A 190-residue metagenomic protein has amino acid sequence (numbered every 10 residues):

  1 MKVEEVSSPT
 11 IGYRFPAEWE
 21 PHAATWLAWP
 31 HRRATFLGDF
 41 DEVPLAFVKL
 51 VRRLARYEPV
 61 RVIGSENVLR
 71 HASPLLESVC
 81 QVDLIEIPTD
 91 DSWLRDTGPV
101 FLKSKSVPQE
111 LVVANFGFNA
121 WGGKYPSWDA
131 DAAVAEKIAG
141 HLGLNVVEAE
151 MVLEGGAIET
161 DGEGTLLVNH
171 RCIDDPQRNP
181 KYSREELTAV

Functional and structural regions predicted by a protein language model:
M1-V190: The feature marks the mature, well-folded catalytic cores of soluble enzymes
